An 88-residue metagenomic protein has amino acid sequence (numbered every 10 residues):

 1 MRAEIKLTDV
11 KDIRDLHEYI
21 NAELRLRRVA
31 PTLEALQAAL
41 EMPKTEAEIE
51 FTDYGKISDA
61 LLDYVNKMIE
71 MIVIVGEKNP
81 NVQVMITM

Functional and structural regions predicted by a protein language model:
M1-M88: Positively charged, polar, low-complexity stretches
